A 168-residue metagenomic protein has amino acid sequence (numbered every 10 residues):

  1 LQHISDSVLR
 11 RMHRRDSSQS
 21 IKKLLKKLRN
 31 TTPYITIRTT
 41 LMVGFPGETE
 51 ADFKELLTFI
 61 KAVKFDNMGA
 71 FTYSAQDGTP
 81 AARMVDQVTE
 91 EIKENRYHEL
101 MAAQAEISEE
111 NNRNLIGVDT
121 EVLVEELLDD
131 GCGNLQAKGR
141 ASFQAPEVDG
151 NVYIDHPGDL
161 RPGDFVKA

Functional and structural regions predicted by a protein language model:
L1-N67, A75-I92: Conserved non-cysteine loop/helix-boundary elements of the Radical SAM core domain that shape
R83-A168: Terminal RNA-binding accessory module
